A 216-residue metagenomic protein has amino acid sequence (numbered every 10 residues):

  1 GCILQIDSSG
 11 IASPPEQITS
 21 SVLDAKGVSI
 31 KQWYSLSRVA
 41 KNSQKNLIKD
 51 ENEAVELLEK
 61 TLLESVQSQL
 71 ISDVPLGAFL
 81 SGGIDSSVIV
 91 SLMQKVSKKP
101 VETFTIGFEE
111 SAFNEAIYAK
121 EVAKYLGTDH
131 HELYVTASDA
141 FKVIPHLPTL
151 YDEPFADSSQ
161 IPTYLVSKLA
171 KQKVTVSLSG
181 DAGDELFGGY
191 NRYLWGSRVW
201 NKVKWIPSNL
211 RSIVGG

Functional and structural regions predicted by a protein language model:
G1-D50: N-terminal segments that mediate ammonia production and transfer in glutamine-dependent amidotransferase systems
K41-G216: ATP-dependent adenylate-handling active sites, centered on carboxylate activation for C-N bond formation
